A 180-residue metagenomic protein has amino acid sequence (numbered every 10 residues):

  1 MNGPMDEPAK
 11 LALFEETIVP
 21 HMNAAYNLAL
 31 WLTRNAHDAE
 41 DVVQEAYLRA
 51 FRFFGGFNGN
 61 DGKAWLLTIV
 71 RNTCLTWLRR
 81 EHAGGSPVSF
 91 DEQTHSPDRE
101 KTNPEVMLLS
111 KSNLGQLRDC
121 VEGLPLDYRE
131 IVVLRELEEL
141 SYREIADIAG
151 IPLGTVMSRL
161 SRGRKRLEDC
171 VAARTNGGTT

Functional and structural regions predicted by a protein language model:
M1-P8, A12-F14, S86-S89, S110 (+3 more regions): C-terminal edge and immediately downstream basic/flexible tail or linker adjoining helix-turn-helix-like DNA-binding
N2-N27, H37-E40: A short, charge-rich alpha-helical start-of-domain segment used by transcription regulators
A12, Q93-E122: Acidic, proline/glycine-rich intrinsically disordered inter-domain spacer in sigma factors
T17, H21, A25, A46 (+3 more regions): Residue-level preference for hydrophobic side chains embedded in well-ordered alpha helices
N35, S141, G150-T155: Helix-turn-helix DNA-binding motif, specifically the short coil turn and the N-cap/start of the second
D41-L48, R52, N60-N72: Structural recognition of an alpha-helix C-terminal capping motif at a helix-to-coil junction
T68-F90, T102, S110, A173: Arg/Lys-rich amphipathic alpha helix in sigma70-family domain 2
I131-R135: A short pre-motif secondary-structure segment
